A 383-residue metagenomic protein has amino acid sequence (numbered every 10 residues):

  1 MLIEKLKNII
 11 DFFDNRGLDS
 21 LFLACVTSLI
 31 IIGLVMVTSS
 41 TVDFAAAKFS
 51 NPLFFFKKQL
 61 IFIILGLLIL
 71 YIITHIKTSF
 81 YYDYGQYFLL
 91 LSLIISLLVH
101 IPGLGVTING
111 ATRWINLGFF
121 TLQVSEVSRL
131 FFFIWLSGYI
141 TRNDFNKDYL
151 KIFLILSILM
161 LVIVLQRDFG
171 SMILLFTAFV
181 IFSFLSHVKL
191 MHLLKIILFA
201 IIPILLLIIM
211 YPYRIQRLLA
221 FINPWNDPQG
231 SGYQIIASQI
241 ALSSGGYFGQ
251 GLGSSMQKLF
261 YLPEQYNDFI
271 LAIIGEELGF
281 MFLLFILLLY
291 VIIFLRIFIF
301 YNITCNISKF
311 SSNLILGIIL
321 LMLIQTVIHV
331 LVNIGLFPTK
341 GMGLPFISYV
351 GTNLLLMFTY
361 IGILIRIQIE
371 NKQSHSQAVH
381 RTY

Functional and structural regions predicted by a protein language model:
L2-A24, S28-L29, V35-Q166, V330-Y349 (+2 more regions): Membrane-helix boundary/helix-loop-helix interface segments in multi-pass membrane proteins
L34-V37, L70, F133, S137 (+7 more regions): Alpha-helical transmembrane segments of polytopic integral membrane proteins, especially the permease/helical cores
L68-T78, H100, L136-D144, V180-K189 (+3 more regions): Structural signal for the C-terminal ends of transmembrane alpha-helices and the immediately following loop
Q86-L93, D148-V164, F169-I209: Hydrophobic alpha-helical segments of polytopic membrane proteins
L97, V180-I181, L323, I361: Hydrophobic residues within the alpha-helical transmembrane core of Major Facilitator Superfamily
V106-W114, K195-F285, F310: Hydrophobic, glycine- and aromatic-enriched re-entrant/interface helices and adjoining loop segments
S137-I140, F179-H192, M256-F282, G343-L355: Interfacial segments of multi-pass membrane proteins
M281-I324: Hydrophobic transmembrane alpha-helices and their immediate junctions
